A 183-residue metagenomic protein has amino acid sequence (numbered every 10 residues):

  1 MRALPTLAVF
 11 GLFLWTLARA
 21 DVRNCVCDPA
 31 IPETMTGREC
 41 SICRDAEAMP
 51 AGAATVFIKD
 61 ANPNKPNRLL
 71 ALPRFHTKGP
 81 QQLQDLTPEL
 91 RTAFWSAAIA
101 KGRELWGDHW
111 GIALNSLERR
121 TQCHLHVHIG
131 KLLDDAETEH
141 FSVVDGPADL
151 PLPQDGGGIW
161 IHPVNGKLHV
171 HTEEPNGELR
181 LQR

Functional and structural regions predicted by a protein language model:
M1-L4: Positively charged n-region of N-terminal signal peptides that target proteins for export
T6-W15: Bacterial N-terminal signal peptides
R19-R183: HIT superfamily nucleotide-processing domains
